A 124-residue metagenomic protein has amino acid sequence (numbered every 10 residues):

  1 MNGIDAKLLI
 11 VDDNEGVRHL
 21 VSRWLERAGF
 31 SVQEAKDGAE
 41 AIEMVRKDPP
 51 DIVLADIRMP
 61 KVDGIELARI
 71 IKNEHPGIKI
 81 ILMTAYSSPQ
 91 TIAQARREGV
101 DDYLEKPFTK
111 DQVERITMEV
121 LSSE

Functional and structural regions predicted by a protein language model:
M1-K7, D111-E124: Non-catalytic signal-transmission and effector/linker regions of two-component phosphorelay proteins
H19-R27: Charged docking surfaces used in two-component/phosphorelay signaling
G29-K36, M44: Short hydrophobic/Thr-rich beta-strand motif most characteristic of the beta2 strand and flanking loop of CheY-like
K36-E40, D63-L67: Acidic catalytic/metal-coordinating carboxylates
D48-L54: Active-site beta3 strand of CheY-like receiver
M59: Receiver (REC) domain active-site loop signature in two-component systems and cognate sites in sensor histidine kinases
E66, S87-D102, R115: Alpha4 helix (beta4-alpha4-beta5 surface) of REC/receiver domains from two-component response regulators
